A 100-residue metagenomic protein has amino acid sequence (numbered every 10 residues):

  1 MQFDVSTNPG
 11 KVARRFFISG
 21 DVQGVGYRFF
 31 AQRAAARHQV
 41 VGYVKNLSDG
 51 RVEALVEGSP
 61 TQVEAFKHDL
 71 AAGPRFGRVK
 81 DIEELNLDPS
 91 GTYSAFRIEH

Functional and structural regions predicted by a protein language model:
M1-H100: Intrinsically disordered, low-complexity, mixed-charge
